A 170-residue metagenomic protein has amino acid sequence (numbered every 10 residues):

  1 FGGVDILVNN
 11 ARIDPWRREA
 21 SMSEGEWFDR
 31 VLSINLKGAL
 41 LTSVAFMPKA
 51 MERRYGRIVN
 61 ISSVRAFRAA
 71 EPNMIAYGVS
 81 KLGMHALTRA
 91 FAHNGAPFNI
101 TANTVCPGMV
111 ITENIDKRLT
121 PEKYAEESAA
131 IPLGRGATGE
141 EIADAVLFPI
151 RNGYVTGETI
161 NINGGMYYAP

Functional and structural regions predicted by a protein language model:
D5, I13, E24-L41, Y55 (+3 more regions): Catalytic Tyr-X3-Lys loop
D14-D29, E52, P72-A76, D116-L119: Conserved mid-core segment of classical short-chain dehydrogenase/reductases
S43, S80, T88: Active-site helix of classical SDR
P48, R89, H93-N94: Alpha-helical segment proximal to the catalytic Tyr-Lys
Y55, T138-I162, Y167-Y168: C-terminal substrate-recognition "lid" of short-chain dehydrogenase/reductases
S63: Residue(s) in the substrate-gating loop at a strand-loop-helix junction that position the organic substrate next
F67, C106-K117: Short, flexible catalytic-loop segment of classical short-chain dehydrogenase/reductase
A96-T101, T156-E158: Short, small/polar-rich loop/turn modules that mediate ligand/substrate recognition or access, typified
